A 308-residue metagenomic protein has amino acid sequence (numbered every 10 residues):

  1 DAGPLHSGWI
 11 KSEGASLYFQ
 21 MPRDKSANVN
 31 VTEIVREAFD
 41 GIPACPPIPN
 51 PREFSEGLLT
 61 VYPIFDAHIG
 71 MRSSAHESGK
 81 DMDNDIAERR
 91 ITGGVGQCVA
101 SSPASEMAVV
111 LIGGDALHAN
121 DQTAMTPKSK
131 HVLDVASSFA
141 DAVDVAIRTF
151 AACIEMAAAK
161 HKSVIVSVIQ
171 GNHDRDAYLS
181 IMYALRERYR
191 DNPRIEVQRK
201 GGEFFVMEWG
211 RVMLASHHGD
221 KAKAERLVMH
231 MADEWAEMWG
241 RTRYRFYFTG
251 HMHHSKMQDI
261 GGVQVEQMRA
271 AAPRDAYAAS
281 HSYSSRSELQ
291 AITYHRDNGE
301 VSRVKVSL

Functional and structural regions predicted by a protein language model:
D1-N84, E88-R89, P103-A104: Acidic, histidine-bearing metal-coordination/catalytic regions of metal-dependent phosphoesterases
A2-I10, A151-V168, A215, R245-G250: N-terminal short leaders/motifs
P22-S26, A67, H173, V212 (+1 more regions): Generic structural motif
G41-P51, G94, L227-G240: Short, motif-level signal for alpha-helix interfacial/capping segments enriched in acidic residues and aromatics/proline
P47-N50, F54-I64, A75, G79-I195: Core catalytic region of metal-dependent phosphoesterases/phosphodiesterases, especially metallo-beta-lactamase-like
F65-A67, G114-L117, G171-H173, G219-D220 (+2 more regions): Active-site metal-binding loops of divalent metal-dependent hydrolases
A158, A184-E203, E208-L308: Conserved beta-sheet core of the metallophosphoesterase superfamily
